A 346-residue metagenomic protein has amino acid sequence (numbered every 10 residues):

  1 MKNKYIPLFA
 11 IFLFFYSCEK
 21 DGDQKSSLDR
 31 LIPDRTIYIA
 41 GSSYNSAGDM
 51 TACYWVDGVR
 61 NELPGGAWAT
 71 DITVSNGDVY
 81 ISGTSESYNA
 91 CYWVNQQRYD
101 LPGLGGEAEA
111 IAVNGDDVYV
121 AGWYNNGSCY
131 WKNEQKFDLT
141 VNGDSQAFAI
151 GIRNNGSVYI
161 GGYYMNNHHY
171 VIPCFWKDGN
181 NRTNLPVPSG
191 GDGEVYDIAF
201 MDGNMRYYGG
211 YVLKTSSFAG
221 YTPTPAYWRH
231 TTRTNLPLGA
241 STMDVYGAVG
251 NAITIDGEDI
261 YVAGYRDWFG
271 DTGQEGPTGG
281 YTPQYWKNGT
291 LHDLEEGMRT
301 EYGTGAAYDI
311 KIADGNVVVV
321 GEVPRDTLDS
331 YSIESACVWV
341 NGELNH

Functional and structural regions predicted by a protein language model:
K2-I6, A10-T36: Bacterial Sec-dependent N-terminal signal peptides
S26-H346: Residue-level hotspots at or immediately adjacent to binding/recognition sites across diverse folds
